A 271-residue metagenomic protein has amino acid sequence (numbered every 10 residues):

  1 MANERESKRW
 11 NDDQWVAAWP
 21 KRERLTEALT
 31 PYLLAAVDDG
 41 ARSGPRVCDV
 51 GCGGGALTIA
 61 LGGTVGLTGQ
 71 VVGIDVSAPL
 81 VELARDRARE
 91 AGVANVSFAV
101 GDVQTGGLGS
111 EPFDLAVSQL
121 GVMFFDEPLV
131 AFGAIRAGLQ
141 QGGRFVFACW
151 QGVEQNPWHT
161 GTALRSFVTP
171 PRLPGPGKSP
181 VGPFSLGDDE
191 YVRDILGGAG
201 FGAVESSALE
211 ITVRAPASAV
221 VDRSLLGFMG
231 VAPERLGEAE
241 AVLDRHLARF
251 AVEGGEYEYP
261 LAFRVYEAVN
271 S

Functional and structural regions predicted by a protein language model:
M1-P45, A56-A60, T105: Conserved class I S-adenosyl-L-methionine
E6-S7, Q14, A18, L25-T26 (+2 more regions): Conserved Class I S-adenosyl-L-methionine
R46-G106: Class I SAM-dependent methyltransferase SAM/SAH-binding core
Q104-L115: A short acidic, Gly/Pro-enriched loop at the edge of an enzyme's catalytic core that lines a small-molecule cofactor
D114-P128, Q151: A short SAM/SAH-binding and catalytic strip from SAM-dependent methyltransferases
L129-R144: A short glycine-rich, Lys/Arg-flanked "PGG" loop and its adjoining helix->strand segment in the class I
V146-P171: Conserved class I S-adenosyl-L-methionine
